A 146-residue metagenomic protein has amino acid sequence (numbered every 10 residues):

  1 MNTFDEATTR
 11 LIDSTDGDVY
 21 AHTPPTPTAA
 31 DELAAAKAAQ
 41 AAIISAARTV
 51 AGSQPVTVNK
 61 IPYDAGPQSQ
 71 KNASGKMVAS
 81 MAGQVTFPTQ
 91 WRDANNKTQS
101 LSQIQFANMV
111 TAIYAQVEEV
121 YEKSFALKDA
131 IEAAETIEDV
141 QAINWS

Functional and structural regions predicted by a protein language model:
M1-S146: A preference for well-ordered globular domain cores that mediate specific macromolecular interactions or catalysis
